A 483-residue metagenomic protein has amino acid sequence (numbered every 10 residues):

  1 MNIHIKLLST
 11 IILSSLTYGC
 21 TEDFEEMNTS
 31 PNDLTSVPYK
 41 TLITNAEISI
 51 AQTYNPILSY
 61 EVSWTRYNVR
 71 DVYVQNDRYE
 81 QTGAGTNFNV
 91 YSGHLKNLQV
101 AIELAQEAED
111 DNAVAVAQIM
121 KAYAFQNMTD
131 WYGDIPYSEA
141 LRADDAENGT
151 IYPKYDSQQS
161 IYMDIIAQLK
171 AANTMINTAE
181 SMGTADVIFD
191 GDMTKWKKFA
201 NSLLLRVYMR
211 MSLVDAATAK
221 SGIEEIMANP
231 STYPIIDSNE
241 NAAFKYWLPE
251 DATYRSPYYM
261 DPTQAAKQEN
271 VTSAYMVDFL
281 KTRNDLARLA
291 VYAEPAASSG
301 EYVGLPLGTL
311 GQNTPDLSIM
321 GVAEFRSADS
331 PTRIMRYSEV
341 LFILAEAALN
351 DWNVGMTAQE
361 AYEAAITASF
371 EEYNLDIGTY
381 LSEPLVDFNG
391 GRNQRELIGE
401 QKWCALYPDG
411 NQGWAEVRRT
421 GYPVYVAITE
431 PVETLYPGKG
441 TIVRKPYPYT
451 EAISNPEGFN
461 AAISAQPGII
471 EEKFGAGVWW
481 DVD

Functional and structural regions predicted by a protein language model:
M1-T29: Bacterial Sec-dependent N-terminal signal peptides
C20, A252-N284, L289-A293, G300-V303 (+1 more regions): Long, intrinsically disordered, low-complexity segments
C20-Q75, T82, N89-S92, K96 (+4 more regions): Membrane-proximal, proline-rich intrinsically disordered regions
T29-N32, A140-R142, N241, E294 (+2 more regions): Short capping/connector residues at structural and topological boundaries
S36-K40, R66-M120, A124-Y373, G391-R395 (+1 more regions): Structured, solvent-exposed acidic/aromatic patches
Y54, N173, N353, L406-D409: Short amphipathic alpha-helical segments with coiled-coil-like heptad repeat character
S369-E371, Y380-P384: C-terminal beta-barrel architecture of Gram-negative outer-membrane proteins
